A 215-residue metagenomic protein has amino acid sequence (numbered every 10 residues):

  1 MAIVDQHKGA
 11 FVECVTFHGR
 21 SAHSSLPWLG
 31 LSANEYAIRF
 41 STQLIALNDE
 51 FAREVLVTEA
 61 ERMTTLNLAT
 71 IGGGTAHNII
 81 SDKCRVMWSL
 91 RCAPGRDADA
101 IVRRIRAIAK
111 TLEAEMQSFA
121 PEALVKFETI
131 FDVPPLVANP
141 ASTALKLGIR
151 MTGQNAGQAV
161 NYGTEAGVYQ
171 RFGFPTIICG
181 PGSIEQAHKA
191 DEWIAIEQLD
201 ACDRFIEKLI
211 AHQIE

Functional and structural regions predicted by a protein language model:
I3-E215: Metal-dependent amide/peptide-bond hydrolase catalytic core, centered on the "pita-bread" metallohydrolase fold
